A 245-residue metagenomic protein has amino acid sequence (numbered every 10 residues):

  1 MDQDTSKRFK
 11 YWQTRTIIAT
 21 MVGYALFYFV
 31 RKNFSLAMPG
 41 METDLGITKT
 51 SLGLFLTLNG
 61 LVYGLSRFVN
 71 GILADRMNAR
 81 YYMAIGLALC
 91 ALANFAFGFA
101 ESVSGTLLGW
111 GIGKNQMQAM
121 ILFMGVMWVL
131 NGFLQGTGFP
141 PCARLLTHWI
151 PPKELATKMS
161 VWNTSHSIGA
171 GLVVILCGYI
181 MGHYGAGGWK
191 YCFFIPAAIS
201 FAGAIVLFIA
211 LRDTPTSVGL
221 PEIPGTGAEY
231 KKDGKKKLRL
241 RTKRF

Functional and structural regions predicted by a protein language model:
R15-K49: Extracytoplasmic
K32, G60-F68, G136, A170-G171: Residue-level signature of mid-helix packing/kink "hotspots" within the transmembrane helices of 12-pass Major
S66-N78: Helix-to-loop junctions at the C-terminal end of transmembrane segments in multipass secondary transporters
A88-M117: C-terminal ends and interior cores of transmembrane alpha-helices in multi-pass membrane transporters/permeases
M127-S167: Cytoplasmic helix-loop-helix junction between adjacent transmembrane helices in 12-TM secondary transporters
W162-D213: Helix-loop-helix hairpin linking two adjacent transmembrane segments in secondary transporters
R212-F245: Flexible cytoplasmic inter-helical loops of multi-pass small-molecule transporters
